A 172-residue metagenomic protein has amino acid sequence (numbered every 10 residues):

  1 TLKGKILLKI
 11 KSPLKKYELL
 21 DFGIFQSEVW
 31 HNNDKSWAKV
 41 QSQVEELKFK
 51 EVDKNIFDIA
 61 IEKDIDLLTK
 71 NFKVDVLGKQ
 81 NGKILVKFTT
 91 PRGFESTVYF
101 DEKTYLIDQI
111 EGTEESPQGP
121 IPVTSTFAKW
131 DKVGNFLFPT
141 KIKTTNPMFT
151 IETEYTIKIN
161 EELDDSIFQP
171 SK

Functional and structural regions predicted by a protein language model:
T1, K11-S12, L19-L20, K54-D58 (+5 more regions): Short amphipathic alpha-helical surface micro-motifs
T1-S42, V76: N-terminal mature ectodomain segment of secretory-pathway/periplasmic proteins
L2, I24-E28, V44-L47, F94-V98 (+1 more regions): Short, surface-exposed beta-strand/loop "edge" segments at domain boundaries and coil↔beta transitions
L8-P13, N32-K35, E51-N55, D101-T104 (+2 more regions): A short, sequence-level motif marking secondary-structure junctions
I10-S12, D21-G23, E28-W30, D66-L68 (+5 more regions): A generic structural signal for short, solvent-exposed coil/turn residues that cap or connect secondary-structure
N33-S96, E102, E114-I121, F127 (+1 more regions): Flexible, processing/modification-adjacent segments and terminal tails in exported/periplasmic/extracellular proteins
G82-P170: Gly/Pro-enriched, hydrophobic low-complexity segments that function as extracytoplasmic propeptides/linkers
